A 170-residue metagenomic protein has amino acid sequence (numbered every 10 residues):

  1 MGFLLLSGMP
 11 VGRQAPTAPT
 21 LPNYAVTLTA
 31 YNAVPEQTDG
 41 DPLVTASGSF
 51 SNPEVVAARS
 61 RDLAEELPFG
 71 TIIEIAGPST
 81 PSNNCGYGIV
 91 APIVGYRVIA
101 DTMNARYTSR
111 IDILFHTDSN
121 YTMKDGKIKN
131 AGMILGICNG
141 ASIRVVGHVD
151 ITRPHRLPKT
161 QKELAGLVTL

Functional and structural regions predicted by a protein language model:
M1-G2: Sec-dependent N-terminal signal peptides
L6-L170: Solvent-exposed, well-ordered loop and adjacent helix/strand elements within mature globular domains that form
